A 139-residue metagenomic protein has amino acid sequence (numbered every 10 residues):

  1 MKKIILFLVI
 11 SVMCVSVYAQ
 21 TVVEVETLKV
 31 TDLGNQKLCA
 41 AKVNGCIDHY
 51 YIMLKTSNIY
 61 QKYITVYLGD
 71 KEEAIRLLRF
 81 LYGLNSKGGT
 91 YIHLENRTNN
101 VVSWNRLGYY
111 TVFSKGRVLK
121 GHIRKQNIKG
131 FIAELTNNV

Functional and structural regions predicted by a protein language model:
M1, V12, N44-G45: Generic detection of intrinsically disordered/low-complexity segments and helix-coil linkers/edges
M1-I4, A19: Positively charged n-region of N-terminal signal peptides that target proteins for export
I4-V15: Sec-dependent N-terminal signal peptides
A19-V139: Positively charged, low-complexity terminal tracts and the immediately adjacent first secondary-structure elements
